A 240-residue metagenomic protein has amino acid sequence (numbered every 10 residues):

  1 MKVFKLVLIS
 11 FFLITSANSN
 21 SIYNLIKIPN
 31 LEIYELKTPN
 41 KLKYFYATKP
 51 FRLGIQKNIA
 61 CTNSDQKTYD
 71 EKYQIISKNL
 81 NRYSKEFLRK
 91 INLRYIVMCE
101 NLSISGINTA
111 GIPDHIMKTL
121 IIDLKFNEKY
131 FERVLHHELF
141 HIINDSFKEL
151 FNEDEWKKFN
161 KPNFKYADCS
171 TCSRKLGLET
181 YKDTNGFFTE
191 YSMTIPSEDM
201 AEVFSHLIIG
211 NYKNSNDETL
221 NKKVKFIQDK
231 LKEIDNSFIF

Functional and structural regions predicted by a protein language model:
M1-S21: Classical Sec-dependent N-terminal signal peptides that target proteins to the secretory pathway
K2, L88, E190-Y191: A general structural signal for short secondary-structure junctions and capping/turn motifs
F4-K5, S16, K27, K37-P39 (+6 more regions): Short linear sequence motifs
F12, I76-F87, L139, I143 (+1 more regions): Hydrophobic, Leu/Ile/Phe/Ala-enriched alpha-helical segments that form helix-helix packing faces
N20-D70, M98-N101, D168-Y181, S197-D199 (+1 more regions): Non-catalytic architectural context of zinc metalloproteases
L53-I116: Auxiliary, metal-adjacent structural segments of Zn-dependent hydrolase domains
N92-F240: Active-site-flanking segments in enzyme catalytic domains
